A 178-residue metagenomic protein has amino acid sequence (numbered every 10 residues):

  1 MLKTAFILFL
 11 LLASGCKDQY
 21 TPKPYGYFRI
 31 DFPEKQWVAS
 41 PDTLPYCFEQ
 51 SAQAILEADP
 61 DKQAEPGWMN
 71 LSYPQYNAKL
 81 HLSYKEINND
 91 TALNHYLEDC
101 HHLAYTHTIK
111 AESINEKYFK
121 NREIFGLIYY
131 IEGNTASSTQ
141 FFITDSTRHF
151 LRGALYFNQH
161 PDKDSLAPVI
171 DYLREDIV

Functional and structural regions predicted by a protein language model:
M1-K17: Sec-dependent bacterial lipoprotein signal peptides
G15-A78, T91-H95, K110, K117 (+3 more regions): N-terminal targeting sequences that direct proteins away from the cytosol to non-cytosolic compartments
V38, S83-K85: Terminal, regulation- and interaction-focused segments at domain boundaries
E49-Q50, L82-S83, F141-I143: Short amphipathic beta-strand/extended segments with alternating polar/hydrophobic composition
Y76-H81, F150-A154: Glycine-rich, often proline-containing surface loops adjacent to acidic residues and nearby aromatics that form
Y96-C100: A generic structural signal for nonpolar/aromatic side chains embedded in well-ordered alpha-helices
H101-R152: Signature of long, low-cysteine stretches enriched in small and polar/charged residues
